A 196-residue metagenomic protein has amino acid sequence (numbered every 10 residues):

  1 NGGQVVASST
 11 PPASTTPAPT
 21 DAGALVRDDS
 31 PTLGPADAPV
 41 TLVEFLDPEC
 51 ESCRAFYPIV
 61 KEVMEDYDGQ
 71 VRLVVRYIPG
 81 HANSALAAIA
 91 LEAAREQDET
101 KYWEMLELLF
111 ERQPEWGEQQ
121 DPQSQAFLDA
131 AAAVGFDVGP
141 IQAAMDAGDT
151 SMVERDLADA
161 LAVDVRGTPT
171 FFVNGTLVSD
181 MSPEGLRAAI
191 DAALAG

Functional and structural regions predicted by a protein language model:
N1-A82, S151-A162, A193-G196: Extracytoplasmic thiol/disulfide redox context detector
N1-V6, T10, K61, L128-G196: C-terminal cap of thioredoxin/glutaredoxin-like
L25-D28, V43-L46, A88, S124 (+3 more regions): A near-ubiquitous, low-amplitude feature marking generic local secondary-structure context
D28-D29, P39, F110, V138-G139 (+1 more regions): Generic signal for short, ordered secondary-structure residues within or immediately flanking folded domains
T32-L33, W116, V178: Short clusters of hydrophobic/aromatic residues that line enzyme substrate/ligand-binding pockets
A38, V43-E49, R54-A132: Structural alpha/beta surface segment adjacent to cysteine/selenocysteine redox centers across thiol/disulfide enzymes
